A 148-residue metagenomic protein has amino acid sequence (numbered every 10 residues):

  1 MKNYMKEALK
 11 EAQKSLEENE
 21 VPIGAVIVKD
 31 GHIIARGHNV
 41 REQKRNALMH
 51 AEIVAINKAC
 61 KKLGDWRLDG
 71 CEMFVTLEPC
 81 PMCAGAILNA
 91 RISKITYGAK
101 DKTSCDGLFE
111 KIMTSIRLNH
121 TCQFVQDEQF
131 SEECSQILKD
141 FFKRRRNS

Functional and structural regions predicted by a protein language model:
M1-E18, P79-S148: Zinc-dependent deaminase
A8, A12-S15, A25, A35 (+2 more regions): Small-residue (primarily alanine) positions within well-ordered alpha-helices, especially packing/interaction faces
V21-I23, C71: Short loop/turn microsegments at loop-to-beta-strand junctions
P22, E42-H50, E78: Residues at secondary-structure transition points
I23-G31: Short beta-strand scaffold segments in enzyme catalytic cores
I34-R41: Short beta->alpha transition motifs characteristic of CBS
R41, V75, A99: Residues that line or immediately flank small-molecule/substrate-binding pockets and catalytic motifs
M49, I53-L88: Helix-adjacent hinge/juxtasegments
